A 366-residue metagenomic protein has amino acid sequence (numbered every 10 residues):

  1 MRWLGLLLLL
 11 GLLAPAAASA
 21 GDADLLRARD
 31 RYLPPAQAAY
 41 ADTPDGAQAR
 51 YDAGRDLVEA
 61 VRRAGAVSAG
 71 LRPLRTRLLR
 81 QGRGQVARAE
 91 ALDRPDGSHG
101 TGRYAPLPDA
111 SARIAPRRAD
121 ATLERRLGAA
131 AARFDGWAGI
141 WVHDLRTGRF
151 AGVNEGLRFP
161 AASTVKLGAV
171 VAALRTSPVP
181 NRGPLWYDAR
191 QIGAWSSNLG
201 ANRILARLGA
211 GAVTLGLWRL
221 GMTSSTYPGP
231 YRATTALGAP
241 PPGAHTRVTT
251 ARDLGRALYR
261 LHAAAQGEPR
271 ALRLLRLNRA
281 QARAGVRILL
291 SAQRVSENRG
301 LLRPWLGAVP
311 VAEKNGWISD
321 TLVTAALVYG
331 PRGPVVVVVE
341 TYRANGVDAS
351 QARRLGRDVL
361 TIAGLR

Functional and structural regions predicted by a protein language model:
M1-W3: Positively charged n-region of N-terminal signal peptides that target proteins for export
L6-L9, A18-G21, T43, G65 (+5 more regions): N-terminal leader/targeting segments and the immediately adjacent pre-domain N-terminus
G21-D45: Immediate post-signal-peptide N-terminus of mature secreted/exported proteins
A41-A47, D109-R117, G152-P160, P178-V179 (+5 more regions): Second-shell loop/turn segments in exported
G82, G97-L107, I114-L127, F134 (+3 more regions): Structured C-terminal helix/loop/strand segments within mature extracytoplasmic catalytic/sensor domains
H143-L145, I192-S196, I204-G209, G221-M222 (+4 more regions): Active-site-proximal beta-strand/loop segments in catalytic clefts of secreted hydrolases
G148, R158-N181, I192, V337: Active-site SXXK
L205-L272: Mid-domain, small-residue-enriched loop/turn segments at the edges of structured enzyme/sensor domains
